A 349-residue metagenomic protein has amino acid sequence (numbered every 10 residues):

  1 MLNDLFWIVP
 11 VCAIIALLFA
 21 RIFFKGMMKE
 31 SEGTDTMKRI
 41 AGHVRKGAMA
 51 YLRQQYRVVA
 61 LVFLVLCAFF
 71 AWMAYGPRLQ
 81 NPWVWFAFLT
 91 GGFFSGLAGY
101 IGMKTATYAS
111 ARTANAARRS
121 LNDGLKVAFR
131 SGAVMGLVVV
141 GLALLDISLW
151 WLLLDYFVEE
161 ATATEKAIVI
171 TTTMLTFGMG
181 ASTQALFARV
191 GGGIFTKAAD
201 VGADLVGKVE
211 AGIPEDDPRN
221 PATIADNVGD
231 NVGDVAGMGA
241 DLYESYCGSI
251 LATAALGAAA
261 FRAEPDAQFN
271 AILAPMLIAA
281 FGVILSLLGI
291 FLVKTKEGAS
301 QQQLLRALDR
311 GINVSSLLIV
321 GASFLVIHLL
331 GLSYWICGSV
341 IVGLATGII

Functional and structural regions predicted by a protein language model:
M1-I349: Hydrophobic packing and interface segments
